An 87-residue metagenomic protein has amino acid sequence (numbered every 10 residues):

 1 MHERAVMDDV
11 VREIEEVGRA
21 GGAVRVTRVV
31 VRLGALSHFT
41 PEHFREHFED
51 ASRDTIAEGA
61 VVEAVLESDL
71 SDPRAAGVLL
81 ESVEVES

Functional and structural regions predicted by a protein language model:
M1-S87: N-terminal, polar/charged subdomain of small-to-medium soluble alpha/beta proteins
